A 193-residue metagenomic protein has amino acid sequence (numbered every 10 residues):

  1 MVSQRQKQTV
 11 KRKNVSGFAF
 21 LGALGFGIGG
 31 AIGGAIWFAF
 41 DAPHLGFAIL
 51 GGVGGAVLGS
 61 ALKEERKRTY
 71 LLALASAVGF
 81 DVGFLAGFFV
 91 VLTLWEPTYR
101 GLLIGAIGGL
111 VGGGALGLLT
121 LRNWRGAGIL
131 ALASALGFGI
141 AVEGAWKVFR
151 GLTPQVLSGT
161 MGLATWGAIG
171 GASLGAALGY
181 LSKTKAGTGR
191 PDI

Functional and structural regions predicted by a protein language model:
V2-I193: Juxtamembrane/disordered regions of integral membrane proteins
